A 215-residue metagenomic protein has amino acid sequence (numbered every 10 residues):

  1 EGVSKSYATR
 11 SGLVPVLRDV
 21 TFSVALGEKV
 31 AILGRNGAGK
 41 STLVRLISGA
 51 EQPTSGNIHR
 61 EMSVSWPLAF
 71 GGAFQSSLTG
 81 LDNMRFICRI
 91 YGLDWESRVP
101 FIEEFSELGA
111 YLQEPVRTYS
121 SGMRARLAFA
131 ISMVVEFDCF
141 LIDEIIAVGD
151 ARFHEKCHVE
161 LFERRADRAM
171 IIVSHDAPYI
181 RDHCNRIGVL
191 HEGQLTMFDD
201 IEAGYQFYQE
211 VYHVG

Functional and structural regions predicted by a protein language model:
K5, D19-V24: Conserved A-loop
S6, R10, S63, L68-A151 (+1 more regions): ABC-family P-loop ATPase nucleotide-binding domains
P15-L17: Conserved structural motif at the start of ABC-family nucleotide-binding domains
E28-A31, R35-R89: ABC ATPase nucleotide-binding domain signature region
H154-A166: Helical segment within the ABC ATPase nucleotide-binding domain
D176-D182: Conserved H-loop
D182-V189: Conserved catalytic segment of ABC-fold P-loop ATPases
Q194-G215: Conserved beta-strand-loop-alpha-helix hinge in the C-terminal portion of ABC ATPase nucleotide-binding domains
